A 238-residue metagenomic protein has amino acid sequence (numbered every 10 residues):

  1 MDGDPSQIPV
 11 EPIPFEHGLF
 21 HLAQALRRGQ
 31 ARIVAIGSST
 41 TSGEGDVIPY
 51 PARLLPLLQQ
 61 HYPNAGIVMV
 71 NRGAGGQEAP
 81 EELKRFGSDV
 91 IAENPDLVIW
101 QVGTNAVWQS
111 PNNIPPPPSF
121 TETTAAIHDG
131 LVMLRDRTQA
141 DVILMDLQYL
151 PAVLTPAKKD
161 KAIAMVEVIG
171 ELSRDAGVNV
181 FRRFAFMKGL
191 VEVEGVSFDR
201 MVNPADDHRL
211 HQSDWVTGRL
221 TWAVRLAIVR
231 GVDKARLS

Functional and structural regions predicted by a protein language model:
M1-I36, T41-V47, Q59-A65, I91-D96 (+3 more regions): N-terminal secretory targeting modules
D2, T40, R72-Q77, L97-P115 (+3 more regions): Cell-envelope and extracellular/periplasmic
E16-L22, L57, E81-E93, A125-G130: Alpha-helical scaffolding within the catalytic cores of extracellular/periplasmic polymer-degrading hydrolases
V34-I36, D46-I48, P63-A65, A79-E122: Oxyanion-hole/transition-state-stabilizing segment in secreted/luminal serine hydrolases and related acyltransferases
R53, S88, E122-A125, D129-M133 (+1 more regions): Alpha-helical scaffolding segments of alpha/beta enzyme cores, especially the outer helices of TIM-barrel or partial
N64-R72: Short beta-strand elements in bilobed, periplasmic/extracellular small-molecule ligand-binding domains
D136-V142: A short helix->loop->beta-strand "cap" motif at the edges of active sites that frequently abuts
Q148-S238: Catalytic His-Asp segment of secreted/periplasmic serine-dependent ester chemistry enzymes
